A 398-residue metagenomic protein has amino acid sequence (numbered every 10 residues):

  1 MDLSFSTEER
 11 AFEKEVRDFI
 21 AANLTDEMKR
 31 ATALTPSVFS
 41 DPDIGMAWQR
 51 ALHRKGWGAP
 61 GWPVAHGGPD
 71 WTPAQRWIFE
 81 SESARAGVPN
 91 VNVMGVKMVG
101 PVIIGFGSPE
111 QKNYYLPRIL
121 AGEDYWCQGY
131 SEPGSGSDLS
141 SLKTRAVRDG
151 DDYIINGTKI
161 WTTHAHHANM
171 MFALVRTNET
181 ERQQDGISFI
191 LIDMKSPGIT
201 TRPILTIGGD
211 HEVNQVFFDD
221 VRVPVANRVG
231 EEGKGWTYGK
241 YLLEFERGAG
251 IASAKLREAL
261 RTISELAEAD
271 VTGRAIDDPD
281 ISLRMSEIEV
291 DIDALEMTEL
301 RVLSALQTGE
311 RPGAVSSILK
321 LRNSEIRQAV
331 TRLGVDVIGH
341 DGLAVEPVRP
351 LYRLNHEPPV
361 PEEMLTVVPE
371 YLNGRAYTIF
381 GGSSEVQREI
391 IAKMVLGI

Functional and structural regions predicted by a protein language model:
D2, A74, I78-F79, M98 (+3 more regions): Glycine-rich phosphate/cofactor-binding loops in nucleotide/flavin-utilizing enzymes
L3-F5, I199-L295, E370, Y377 (+1 more regions): Glycine-rich beta->alpha junctions and the first turn(s) of the following alpha-helix
M28-V38, T272-P279, D293-N355: C-terminal helix-coil-helix/basic helical segment that borders enzyme active sites and/or dimer interfaces and provides
M46-N113, P117-E123, H164-M170, I292 (+3 more regions): Internal helix-loop-helix
G122-Y130: A short, Trp-centered hydrophobic/proline-enriched beta-strand micro-motif
T144-V147: A structural signal for short hydrophobic beta-strand segments in well-ordered beta-sheet cores
D151-D152, N156-R202: A short core secondary-structure module
I160-A165, I207-G208, A376-S383: Glycine-rich phosphate/pyrophosphate-binding beta-alpha loops
